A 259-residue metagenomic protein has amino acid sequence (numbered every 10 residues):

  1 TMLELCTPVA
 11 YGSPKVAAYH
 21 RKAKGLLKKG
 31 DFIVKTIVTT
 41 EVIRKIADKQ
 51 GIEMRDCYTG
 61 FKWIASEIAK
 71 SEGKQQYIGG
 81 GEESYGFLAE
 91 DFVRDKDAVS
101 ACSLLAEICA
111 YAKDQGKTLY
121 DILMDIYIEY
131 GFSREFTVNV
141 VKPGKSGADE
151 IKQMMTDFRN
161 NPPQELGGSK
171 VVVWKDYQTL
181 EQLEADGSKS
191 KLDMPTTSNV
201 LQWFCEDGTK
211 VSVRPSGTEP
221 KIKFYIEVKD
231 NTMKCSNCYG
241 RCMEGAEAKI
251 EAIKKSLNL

Functional and structural regions predicted by a protein language model:
T1-A23: Cysteine protease catalytic core and zymogen-processing segment of caspase-like enzymes
V9, A23, K28-R214, K221-K223 (+2 more regions): Phosphate-binding and adjacent anionic-ligand microenvironments
